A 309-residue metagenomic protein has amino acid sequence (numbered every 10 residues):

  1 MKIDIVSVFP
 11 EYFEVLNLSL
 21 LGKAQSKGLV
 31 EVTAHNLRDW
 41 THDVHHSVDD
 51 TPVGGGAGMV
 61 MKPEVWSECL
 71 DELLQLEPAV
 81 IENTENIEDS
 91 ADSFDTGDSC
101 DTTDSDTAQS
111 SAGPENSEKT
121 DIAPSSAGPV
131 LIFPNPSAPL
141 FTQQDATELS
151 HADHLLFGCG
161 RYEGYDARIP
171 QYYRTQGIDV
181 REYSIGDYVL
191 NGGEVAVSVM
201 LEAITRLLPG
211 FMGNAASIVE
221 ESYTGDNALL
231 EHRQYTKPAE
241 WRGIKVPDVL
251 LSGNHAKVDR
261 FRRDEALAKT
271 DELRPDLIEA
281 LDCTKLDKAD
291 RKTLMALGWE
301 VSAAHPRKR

Functional and structural regions predicted by a protein language model:
M1-L76, A256-D271, D276-L277: N-terminal nucleotide/polyanion-binding subdomain common to many enzyme families
K2, L149-H151, G177: Short, conserved loop/helix-junction motifs that constitute active-site signature segments in enzyme catalytic cores
D4-V6, T33-H35, I132, L155-F157 (+1 more regions): Hydrophobic/aromatic beta-strand patches that form the interior of the parallel beta-sheet core in alpha/beta enzyme
L20, Q144-D145, I169: A short acidic, amphipathic alpha-helical/loop segment
K62-F94, D104, N116-R161, P209: S-adenosyl-L-methionine/SAH cofactor-binding core of RNA-modifying enzymes
T84, D89, D98, L229 (+2 more regions): SAM-dependent methyltransferases
Y165, I169-V219, Y223-T224: Structured adenosyl-cofactor binding patch, chiefly the S-adenosyl-L-methionine
